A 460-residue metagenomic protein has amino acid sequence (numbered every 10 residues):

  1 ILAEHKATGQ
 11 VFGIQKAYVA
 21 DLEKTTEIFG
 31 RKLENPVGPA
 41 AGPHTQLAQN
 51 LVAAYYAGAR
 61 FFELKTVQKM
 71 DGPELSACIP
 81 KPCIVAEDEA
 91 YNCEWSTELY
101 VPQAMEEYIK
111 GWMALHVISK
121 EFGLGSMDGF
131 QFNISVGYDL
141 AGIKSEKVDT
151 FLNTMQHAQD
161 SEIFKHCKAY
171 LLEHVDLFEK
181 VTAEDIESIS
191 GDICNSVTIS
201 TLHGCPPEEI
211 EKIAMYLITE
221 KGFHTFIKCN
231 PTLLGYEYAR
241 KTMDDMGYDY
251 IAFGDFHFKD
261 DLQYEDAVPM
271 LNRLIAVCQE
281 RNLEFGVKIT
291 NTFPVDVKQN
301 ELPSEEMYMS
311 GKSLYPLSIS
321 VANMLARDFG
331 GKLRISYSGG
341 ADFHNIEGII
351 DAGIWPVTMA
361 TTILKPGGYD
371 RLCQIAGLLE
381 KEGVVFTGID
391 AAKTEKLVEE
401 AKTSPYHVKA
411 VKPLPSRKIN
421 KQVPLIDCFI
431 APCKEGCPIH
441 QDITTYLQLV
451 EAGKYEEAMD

Functional and structural regions predicted by a protein language model:
I1, K6-K16, A20-D21, T25 (+3 more regions): Active-site entrance/lid segments in N-terminal catalytic domains of soluble metabolic enzymes
K32-G38, N282-F285, R327-Y337, Y446: Short beta-strand/loop segments at the ligand-binding rim of alpha/beta enzyme cores
A41-H44, N291-F293, L333-I346: Glycine-rich beta-to-alpha transition loops that act as phosphate-gripper elements at the mouths of alpha/beta enzyme
A48-A54, E211-M215, R327, G340-M359: Catalytic cores of alpha/beta
G58-G72, C229-P231, G348-L378: Glycine-rich phosphate-binding active-site loops on the catalytic face of alpha/beta enzymes
G72-N92, I363-A391: C-terminal helical cap(s) of enzyme catalytic domains, especially alpha/beta-barrels
M309-G331: Generic long, charged, amphipathic alpha-helical segments
D370, Q374-I375, E380-D460: Ferredoxin-type iron-sulfur electron-transfer modules and their immediate structural context
